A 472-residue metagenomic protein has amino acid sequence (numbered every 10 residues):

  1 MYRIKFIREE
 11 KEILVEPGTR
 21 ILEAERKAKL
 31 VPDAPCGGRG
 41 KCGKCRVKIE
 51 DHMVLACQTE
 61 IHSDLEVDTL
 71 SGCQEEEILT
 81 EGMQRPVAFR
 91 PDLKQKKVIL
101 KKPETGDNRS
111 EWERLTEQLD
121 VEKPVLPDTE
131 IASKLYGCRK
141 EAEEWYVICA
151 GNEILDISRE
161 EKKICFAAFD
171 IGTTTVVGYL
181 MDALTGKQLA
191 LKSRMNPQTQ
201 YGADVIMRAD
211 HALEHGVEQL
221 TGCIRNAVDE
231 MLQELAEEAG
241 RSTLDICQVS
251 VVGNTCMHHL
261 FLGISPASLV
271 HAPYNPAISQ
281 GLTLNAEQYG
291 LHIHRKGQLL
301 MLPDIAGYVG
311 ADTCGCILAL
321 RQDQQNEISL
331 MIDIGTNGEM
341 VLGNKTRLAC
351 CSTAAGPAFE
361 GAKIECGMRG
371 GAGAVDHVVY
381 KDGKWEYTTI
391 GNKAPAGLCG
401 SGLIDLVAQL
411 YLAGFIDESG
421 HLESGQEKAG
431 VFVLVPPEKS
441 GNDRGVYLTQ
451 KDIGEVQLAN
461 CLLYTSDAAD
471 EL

Functional and structural regions predicted by a protein language model:
Y2, V54-A168, T173, T185 (+7 more regions): Nucleotide/phosphate-binding catalytic cleft detector across ATP-hydrolyzing and phosphate-transferring enzymes
R8-E9, E50, H62-S63, D182-T185 (+4 more regions): Short acidic-glycine loop/turn motifs at beta-strand connectors
K11-T19: Short, contiguous acidic and Ser/Thr-rich linear segments
V31-S63: Local cysteine-cluster metal-coordination motifs and their immediate loop/turn environment, predominantly Fe-S cluster
G172-T173, G178-L180, G186-I206, S268-T283 (+2 more regions): Glycine-rich phosphate-binding loop of actin/hexokinase-like ATP-binding domains
P197-E237, K363, A374-V379, E455-L458 (+1 more regions): N-terminal phosphate-binding loop and adjacent alpha-helix
I404-L458: Gly/charged contiguous loops adjacent to phosphate- or pyrophosphate-bearing nucleotide/cofactor binding elements
Y464-L472: Conserved small/polar residues in nucleotide/adenosyl-binding loops
